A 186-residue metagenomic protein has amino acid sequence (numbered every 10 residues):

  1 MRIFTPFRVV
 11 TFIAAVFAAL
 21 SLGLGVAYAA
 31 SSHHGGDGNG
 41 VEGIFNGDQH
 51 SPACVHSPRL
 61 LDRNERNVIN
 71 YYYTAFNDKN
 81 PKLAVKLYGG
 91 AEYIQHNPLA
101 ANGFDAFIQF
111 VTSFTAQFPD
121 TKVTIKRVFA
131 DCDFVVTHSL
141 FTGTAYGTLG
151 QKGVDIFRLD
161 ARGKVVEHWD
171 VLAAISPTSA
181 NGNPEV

Functional and structural regions predicted by a protein language model:
I3-I13: Bacterial N-terminal signal peptides that target proteins for export
I13-G23: Bacterial N-terminal signal peptides
A19, A29-A30, T137: Intrinsically disordered, low-complexity segments
L24-T74, D78-L87: Short, low-complexity N-terminal intrinsically disordered segments enriched in polar/charged residues
H34-H56, Y73, Q109-V186: A beta-strand edge to alpha-helix "cap/lid" segment located at domain peripheries
R63-N67, A106, L149: Soluble or luminal CAZymes and related metallo-dependent hydrolases
P81-D131: A solvent-exposed, acidic/Ser-Thr-rich amphipathic alpha-helical stretch
